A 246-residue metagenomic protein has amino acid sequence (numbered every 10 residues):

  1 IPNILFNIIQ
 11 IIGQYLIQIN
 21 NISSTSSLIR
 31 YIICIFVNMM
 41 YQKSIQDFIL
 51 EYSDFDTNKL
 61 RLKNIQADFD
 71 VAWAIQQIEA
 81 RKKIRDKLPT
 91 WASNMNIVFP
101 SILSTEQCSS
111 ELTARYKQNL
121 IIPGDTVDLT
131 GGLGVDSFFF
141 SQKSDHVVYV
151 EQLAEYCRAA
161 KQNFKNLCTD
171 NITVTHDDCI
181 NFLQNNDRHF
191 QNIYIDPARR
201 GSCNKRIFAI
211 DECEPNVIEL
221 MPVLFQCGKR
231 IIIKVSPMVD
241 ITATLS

Functional and structural regions predicted by a protein language model:
I1-S246: SAM-dependent transferase fold signal centered on methyltransferase-like domains, encompassing both Class I
